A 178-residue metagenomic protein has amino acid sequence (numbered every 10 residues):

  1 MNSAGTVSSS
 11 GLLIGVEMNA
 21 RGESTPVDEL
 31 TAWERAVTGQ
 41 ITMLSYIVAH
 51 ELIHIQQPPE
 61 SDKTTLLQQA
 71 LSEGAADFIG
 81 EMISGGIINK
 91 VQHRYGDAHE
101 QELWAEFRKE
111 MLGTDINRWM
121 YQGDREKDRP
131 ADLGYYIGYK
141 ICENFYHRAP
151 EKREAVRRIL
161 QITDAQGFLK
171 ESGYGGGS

Functional and structural regions predicted by a protein language model:
M1-G85: Acidic/His-rich structured neighborhood in mature extracellular/periplasmic domains
N2-T6, G85-N89, Q166-S172: Secretory-pathway/luminal and periplasmic proteins that interact with or process carbohydrate-rich
R21-G39, D97-E106, R125-G138, A155-L160: Hydrophobic transmembrane alpha-helix bundles
T31-R35, P59-D62, G86, K90 (+2 more regions): A near-ubiquitous, low-amplitude feature marking generic local secondary-structure context
T38-V48, Q92-G113: An acidic intrinsically disordered interaction segment
L66-E106, G175: Post-HExxH zinc-binding segment in Zn-dependent metallohydrolases
R108-S178: Pan-zinc metallopeptidase signature
